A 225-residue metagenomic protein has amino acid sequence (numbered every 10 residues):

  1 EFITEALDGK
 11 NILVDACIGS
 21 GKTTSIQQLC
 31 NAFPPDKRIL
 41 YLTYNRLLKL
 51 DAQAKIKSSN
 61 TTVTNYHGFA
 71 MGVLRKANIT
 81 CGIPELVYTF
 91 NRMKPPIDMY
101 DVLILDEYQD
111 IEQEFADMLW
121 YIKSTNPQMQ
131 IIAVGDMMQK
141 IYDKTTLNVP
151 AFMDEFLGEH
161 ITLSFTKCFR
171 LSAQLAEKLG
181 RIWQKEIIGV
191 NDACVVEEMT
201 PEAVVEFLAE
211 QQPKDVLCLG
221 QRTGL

Functional and structural regions predicted by a protein language model:
E5-K57, T61, H67-G72, V102-L225: Conserved helicase motor core of SF1/SF2 NTP-dependent helicases
A6, G82-D101, I122-N126: Short basic/glycine-enriched coil/helix segment immediately N-terminal to the Walker B
N60, T80-I83: Cytochrome P450 catalytic domain signature, combining two hallmark sequence patches
V73-I79: P-loop/Walker-type NTP enzyme "switch/lid" segment
